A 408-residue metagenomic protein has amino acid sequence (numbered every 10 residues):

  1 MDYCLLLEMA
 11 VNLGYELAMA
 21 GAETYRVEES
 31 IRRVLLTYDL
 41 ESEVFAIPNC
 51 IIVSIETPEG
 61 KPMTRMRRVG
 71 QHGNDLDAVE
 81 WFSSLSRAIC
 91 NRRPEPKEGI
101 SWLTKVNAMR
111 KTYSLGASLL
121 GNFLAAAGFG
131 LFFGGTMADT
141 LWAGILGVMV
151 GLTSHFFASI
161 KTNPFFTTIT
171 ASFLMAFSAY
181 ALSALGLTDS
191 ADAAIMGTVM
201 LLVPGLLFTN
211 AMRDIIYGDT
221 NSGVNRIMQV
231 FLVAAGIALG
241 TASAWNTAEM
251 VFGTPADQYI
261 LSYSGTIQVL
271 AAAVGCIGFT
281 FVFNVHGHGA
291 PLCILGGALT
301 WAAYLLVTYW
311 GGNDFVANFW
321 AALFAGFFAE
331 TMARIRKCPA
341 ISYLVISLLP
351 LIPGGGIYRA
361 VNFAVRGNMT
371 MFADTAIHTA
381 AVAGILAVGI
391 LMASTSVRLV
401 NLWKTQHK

Functional and structural regions predicted by a protein language model:
M1-S101, N107: Soluble N-terminal domains of membrane-associated systems
G21, L202-G205, P353-G354: Short helix-coil transition sites and intra-membrane helix breaks within transmembrane domains of multi-pass
V44-F45, M200, L349: Replace "in large, NTP-powered and nucleic-acid-processing enzymes" with "in large, NTP-powered factors and other
G73-F327, T331-L344, A360-K408: Alpha-helical transmembrane segments and their membrane-interface boundaries that form or gate the permeation pathway
V345-G356: Juxtamembrane non-transmembrane "cap" segments at the membrane-aqueous interface of multi-pass membrane proteins
